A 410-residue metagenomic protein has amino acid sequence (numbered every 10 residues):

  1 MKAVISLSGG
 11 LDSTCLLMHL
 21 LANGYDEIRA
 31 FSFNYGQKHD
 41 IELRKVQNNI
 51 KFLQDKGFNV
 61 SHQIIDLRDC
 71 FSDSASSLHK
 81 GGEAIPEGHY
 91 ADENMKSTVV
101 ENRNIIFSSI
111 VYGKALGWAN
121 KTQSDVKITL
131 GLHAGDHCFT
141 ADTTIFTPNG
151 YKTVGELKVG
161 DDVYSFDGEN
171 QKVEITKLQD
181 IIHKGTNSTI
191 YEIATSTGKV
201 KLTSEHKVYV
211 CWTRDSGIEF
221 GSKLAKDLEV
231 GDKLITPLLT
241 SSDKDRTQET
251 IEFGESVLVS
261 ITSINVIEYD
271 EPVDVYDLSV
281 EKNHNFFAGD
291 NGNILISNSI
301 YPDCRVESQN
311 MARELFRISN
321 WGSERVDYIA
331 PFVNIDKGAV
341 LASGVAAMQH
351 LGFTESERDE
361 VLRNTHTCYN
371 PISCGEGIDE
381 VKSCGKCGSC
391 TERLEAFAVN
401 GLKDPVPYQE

Functional and structural regions predicted by a protein language model:
M1-C138, S299-R358: ATP-dependent adenylation/nucleotidyltransferase module used to activate substrates
G10, C138, G344, C368 (+1 more regions): Short cysteine clusters
G57, N120-D125, D167-V173, T213-E219 (+3 more regions): Short, solvent-exposed loop/turn segments that connect beta-strands within catalytic domains and beta-strand-rich
F71-L78, N187-I190, Y269, V273-D274 (+2 more regions): Short, solvent-exposed polar/charged micro-motifs at secondary-structure junctions
G113-A119, Y164-D167, K207-D215, P237-K244 (+2 more regions): Short regulatory "switch" loops immediately downstream of catalytic or recognition motifs within protein catalytic
C138-N298: HINT superfamily self-processing domains
E360, I372-E410: Iron-sulfur (Fe-S) cluster-binding segments and ferredoxin-like electron-carrier domains, especially [2Fe-2S]
R363-T367: N-terminal regions of ATP-driven nucleic-acid and macromolecular assemblies, encompassing P-loop NTP-binding domains
